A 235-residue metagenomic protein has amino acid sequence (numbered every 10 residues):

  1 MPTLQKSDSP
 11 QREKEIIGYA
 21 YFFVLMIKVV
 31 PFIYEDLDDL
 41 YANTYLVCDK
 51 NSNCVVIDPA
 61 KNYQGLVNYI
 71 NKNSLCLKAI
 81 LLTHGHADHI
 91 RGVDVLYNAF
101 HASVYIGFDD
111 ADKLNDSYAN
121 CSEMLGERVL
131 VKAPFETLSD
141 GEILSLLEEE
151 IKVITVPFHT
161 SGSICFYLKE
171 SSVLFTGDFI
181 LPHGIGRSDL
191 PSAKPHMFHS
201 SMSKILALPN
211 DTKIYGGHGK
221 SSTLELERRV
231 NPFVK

Functional and structural regions predicted by a protein language model:
P2, Q11-E13, Y19: Short, low-complexity intrinsically disordered segments enriched in A/P/G/S/L with frequent Arg, especially at protein
E15-I16, M26: Generic short N-terminal amphipathic or hydrophobic helices
L25-N73, C165-G177: Conserved beta-strand hairpin/beta-sheet module of binuclear metal-dependent hydrolase folds, prominently
Y41, L114-S117, G184: Short, charged, surface-exposed secondary-structure boundary motifs
V56-I57, K78-G85, V104-G107, T155-F158 (+2 more regions): Active-site neighborhood of phospho(di)ester-bond hydrolases with catalytic His/Asp-centered motifs
K61-S145, V230-F233: Active-site HxH/HxHxD metal-binding segment of metal-dependent hydrolases
N120-E123, I143, E150-K235: Metallo-beta-lactamase
